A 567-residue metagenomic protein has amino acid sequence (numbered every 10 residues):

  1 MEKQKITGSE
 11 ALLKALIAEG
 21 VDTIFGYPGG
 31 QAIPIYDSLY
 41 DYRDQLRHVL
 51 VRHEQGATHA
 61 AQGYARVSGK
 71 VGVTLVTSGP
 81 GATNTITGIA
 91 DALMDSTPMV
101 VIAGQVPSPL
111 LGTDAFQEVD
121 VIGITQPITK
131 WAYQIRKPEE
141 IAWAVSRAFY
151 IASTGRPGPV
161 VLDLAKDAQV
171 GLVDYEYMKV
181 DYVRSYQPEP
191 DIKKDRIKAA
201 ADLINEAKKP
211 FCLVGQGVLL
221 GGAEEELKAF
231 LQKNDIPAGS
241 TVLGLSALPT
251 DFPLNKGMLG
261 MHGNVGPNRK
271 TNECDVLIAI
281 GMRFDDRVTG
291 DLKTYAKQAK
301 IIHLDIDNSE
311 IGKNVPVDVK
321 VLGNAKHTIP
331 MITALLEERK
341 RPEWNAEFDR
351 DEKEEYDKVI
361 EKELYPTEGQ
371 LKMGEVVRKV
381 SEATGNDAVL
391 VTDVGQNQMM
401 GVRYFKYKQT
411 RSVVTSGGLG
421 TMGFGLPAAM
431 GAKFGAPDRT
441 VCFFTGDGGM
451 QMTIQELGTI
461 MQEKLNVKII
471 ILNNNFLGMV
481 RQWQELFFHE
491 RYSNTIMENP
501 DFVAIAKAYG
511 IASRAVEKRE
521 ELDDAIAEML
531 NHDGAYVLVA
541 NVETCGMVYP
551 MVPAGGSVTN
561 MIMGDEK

Functional and structural regions predicted by a protein language model:
M1-K3, E139, Q298-V394, R519-E520 (+2 more regions): Phosphate/pyrophosphate-binding active-site segments
E2-E343, K379, A383-N386, N466-I471 (+3 more regions): N-terminal alpha/beta PP-like core and its mobile active-site loop of ThDP/TPP-dependent enzymes
S9-L13, I17, V21-D22, I35 (+2 more regions): Active-site diphosphate/adenylate-binding microenvironment
Y27-G29, H48-H59, T74-G81, R136-P138 (+6 more regions): Active-site nucleophile and cofactor-binding loops and adjacent substrate-binding regions of central metabolic enzymes
I102, L110, F116-Q117, G312-N314 (+4 more regions): Thiamine diphosphate
V161, H303, V391, F444-T445: Generic enzyme active-site microenvironment
D163-A168, G395-Q398, E543: A glycine-rich phosphate-binding loop feature that marks nucleotide/adenosyl-phosphate handling sites
L231, T271, M373, T453 (+1 more regions): Active-site-proximal structural scaffolding
